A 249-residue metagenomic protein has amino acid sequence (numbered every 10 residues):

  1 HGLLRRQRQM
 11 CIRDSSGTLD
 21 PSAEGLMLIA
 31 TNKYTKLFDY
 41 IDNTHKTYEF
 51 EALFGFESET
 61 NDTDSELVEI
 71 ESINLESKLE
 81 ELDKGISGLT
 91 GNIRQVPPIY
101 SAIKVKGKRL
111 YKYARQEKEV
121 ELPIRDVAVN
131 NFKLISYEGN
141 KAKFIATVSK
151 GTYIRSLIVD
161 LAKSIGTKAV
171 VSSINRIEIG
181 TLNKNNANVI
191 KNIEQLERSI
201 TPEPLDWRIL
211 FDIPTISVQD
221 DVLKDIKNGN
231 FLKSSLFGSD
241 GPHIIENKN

Functional and structural regions predicted by a protein language model:
H1-I12: Single conserved hydrophobic/aromatic residue that forms the stacking wall/gate of nucleotide- or nucleobase-binding
R13-D42, K112: Glycine/acidic-rich beta-strand-loop module
S16, E119-F237: RNA substrate-recognition surfaces in RNA-acting enzymes
G17-E24, F54-T63, N175, G180-N183: Short, charge-patterned binding micro-sites
I29, F50, G107, L157 (+1 more regions): Residue-level signal for inorganic ion chemistry
Y40-R94: Acidic, low-complexity central loop/insert segments
Y100-S101, V105-N131: Extended alpha-helical targeting/anchoring segments, especially N-terminal organellar/secretory targeting helices
I244-K248: Core beta-strand residues in small-molecule sensory/regulatory alpha/beta domains
